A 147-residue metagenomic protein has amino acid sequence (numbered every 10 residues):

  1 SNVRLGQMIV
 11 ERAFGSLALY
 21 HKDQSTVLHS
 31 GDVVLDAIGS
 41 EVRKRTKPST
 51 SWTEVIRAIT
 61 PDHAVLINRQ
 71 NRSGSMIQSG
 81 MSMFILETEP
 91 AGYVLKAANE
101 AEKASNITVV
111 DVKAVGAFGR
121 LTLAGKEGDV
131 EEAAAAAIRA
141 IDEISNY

Functional and structural regions predicted by a protein language model:
S1-N2, K103: Short, flexible domain-boundary/linker segments around small modular repeats
N2-F14, K22-S82, P90-A98, T108-V110 (+1 more regions): Positively charged, small/polar-rich N-terminal and surface patches that mediate targeting and assembly and bind
Y20-V27, A124-V130: Helix N-cap motif at beta-to-alpha junctions
L86: Catalytic "initiation/cleavage/transfer" segments centered on a nucleophilic residue and adjacent nucleic-acid-engaging
A114-L121: Small/polar glycine-rich anion-binding or flexible loop at a beta-alpha turn
